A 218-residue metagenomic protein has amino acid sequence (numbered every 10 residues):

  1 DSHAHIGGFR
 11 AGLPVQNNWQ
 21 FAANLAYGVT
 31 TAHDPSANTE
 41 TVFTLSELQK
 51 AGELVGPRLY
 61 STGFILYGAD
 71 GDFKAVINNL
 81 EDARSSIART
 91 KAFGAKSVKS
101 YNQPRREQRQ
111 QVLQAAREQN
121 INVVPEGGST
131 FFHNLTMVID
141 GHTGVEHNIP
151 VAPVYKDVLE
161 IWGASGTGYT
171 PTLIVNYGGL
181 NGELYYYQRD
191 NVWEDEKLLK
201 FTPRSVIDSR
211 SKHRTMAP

Functional and structural regions predicted by a protein language model:
D1-A51, D70-D72, E81, E107 (+2 more regions): Metal-associated gating/positioning segment near the N- to mid-region
D1-H5, P57-F73, Q110, D208-R214: N-terminal small/glycine-rich loop or linker at the start of catalytic domains across soluble metabolic enzymes
G12, G128-S129, N148-P153, I174-V175: Short, acidic/turn-prone active-site loops that include or flank metal/cofactor- and phosphate-binding residues
Q20-E40, P57-I65, K91-Q103, N122 (+3 more regions): Divalent metal-dependent hydrolysis catalytic cores, especially in the metallo-beta-lactamase
T39-L45, N102-R117, P153-A164: Active-site-adjacent beta->alpha loops and helix N-cap segments on the catalytic face of soluble alpha/beta enzymes
E47-Y67, R109-G128, G166-I174: Alpha-helix-loop-beta-strand connector modules within alpha/beta enzyme cores
F64-Q114, T136-I139, T143-G144, P150-V154 (+2 more regions): Active-site gating/metal-coordination segments in enzymes
S86-P104, V151-P218: Active-site neighborhoods of metal-dependent hydrolases
